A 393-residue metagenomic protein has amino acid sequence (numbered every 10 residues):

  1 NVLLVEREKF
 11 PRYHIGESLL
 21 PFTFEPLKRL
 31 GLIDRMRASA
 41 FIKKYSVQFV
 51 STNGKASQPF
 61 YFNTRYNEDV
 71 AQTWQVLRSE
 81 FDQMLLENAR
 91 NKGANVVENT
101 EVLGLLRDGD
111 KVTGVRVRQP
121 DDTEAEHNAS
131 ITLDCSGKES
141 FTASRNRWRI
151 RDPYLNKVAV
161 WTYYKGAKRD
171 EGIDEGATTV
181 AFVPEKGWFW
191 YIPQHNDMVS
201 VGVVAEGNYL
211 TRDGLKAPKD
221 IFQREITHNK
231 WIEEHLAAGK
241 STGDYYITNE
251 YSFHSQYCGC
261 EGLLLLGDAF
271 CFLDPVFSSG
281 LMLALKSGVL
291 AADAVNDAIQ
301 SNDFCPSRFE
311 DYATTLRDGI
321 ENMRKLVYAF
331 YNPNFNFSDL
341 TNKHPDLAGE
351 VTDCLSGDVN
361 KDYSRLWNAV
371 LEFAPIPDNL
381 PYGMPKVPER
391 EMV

Functional and structural regions predicted by a protein language model:
N1-I15: Glycine-rich FAD pyrophosphate-binding loop
R12-G54: N-terminal FAD cofactor-binding segment of flavoenzymes
Y45, N53, L106-T113, G259-E261: A short, glycine/Asx- and small/polar-enriched loop/turn that sits immediately N-terminal to a beta-strand
S57-V76, G114, V204-N208: Helix-loop-beta segment of a Rossmann-like dinucleotide-binding subdomain
R65-N88, T211-A217: Short beta-strand to alpha-helix junction loop
E87-L236: Predominantly flavin-linked oxidoreductase catalytic cores and closely associated redox partners
Y209-A294, Q300, F304-D311: FAD/FMN-dependent oxidoreductases across multiple families
D293-V393: C-terminal helical "tail/cap" subdomain of flavin- and related membrane-associated enzymes
